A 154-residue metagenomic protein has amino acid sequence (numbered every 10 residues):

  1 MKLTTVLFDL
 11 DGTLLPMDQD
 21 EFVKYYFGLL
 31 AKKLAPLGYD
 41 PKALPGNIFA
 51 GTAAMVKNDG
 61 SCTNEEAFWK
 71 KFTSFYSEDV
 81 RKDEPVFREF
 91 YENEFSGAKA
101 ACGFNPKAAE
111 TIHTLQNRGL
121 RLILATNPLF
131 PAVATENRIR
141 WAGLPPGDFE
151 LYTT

Functional and structural regions predicted by a protein language model:
M1-F49: Active-site neighborhood of HAD-like aspartate-dependent phosphohydrolases
M1-L3, G119, F149: A general structural motif
L14-P16, E21, A54-V56, T126-F130: Short histidine/acidic/glycine/proline-rich micro-motifs that form metal- and phosphate-coordinating active-site loops
D20-V23, C62, A101: Flexible, glycine- and charge-enriched loops at secondary-structure boundaries
V23-A31, I48-A53, W69, F87-F95 (+1 more regions): Hydrophobic alpha-helical core bundles mediating ligand binding, dimerization, or RNAP-core interactions
A35-P41, E78, G143-D148: Short helix-capping segments at alpha-helix termini
K42-N93: A metal-dependent, Asp-based hydrolase signature
E89-E92, S96-A101, A108-A142, L151-T153: Substrate-recognition element of Asp-dependent hydrolases with the DxDx(T/V) motif
